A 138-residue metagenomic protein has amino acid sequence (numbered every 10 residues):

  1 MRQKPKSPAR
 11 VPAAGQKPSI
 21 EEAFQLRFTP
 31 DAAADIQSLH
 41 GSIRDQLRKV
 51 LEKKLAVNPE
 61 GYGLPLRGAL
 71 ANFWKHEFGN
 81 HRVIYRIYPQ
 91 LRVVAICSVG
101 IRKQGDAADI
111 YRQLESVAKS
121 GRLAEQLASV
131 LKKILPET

Functional and structural regions predicted by a protein language model:
M1-A13, S19, R86-T138: Enriched for short, Lys/Arg-rich terminal
R2-L39, I43: N-terminal "first-domain core" detector
A23, F73, L91-V93: A generic structural signal for beta-strand entry/edge sites
S38-K54: Negatively charged, low-complexity tracts enriched in Asp/Glu with abundant Ser/Thr
E52-E77: A short, surface-exposed loop/turn module that caps and links secondary-structure elements
F78-N80, P89: A generic beta-sheet turn/junction motif
R82-I84: Short acidic loop-to-beta-strand element that houses the catalytic metal-binding Asp/Glu of nuclease active sites
